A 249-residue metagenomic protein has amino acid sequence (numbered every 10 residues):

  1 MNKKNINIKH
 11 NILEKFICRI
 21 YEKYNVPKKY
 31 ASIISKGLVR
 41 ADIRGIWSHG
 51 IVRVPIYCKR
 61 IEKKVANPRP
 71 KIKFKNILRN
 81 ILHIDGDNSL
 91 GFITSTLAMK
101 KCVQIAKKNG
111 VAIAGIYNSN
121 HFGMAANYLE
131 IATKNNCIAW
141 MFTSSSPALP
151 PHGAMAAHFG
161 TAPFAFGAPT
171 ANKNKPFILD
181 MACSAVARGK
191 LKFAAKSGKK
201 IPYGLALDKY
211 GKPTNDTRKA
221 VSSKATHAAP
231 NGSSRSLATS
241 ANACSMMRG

Functional and structural regions predicted by a protein language model:
M1-Y24: Generic N-terminal amphipathic, Lys/Arg-enriched alpha-helix
E22-N25, I43-W47: N-terminal and secondary-structure boundary signal
K28-V39: Short, well-structured alpha-helical segments
G50-V103: Active-site cofactor/substrate anionic-group-binding motifs, chiefly glycine- and Lys/Arg-rich phosphate-binding loops
K75-I81, D85, L97-A112, G211 (+1 more regions): Residues forming anionic-ligand binding surfaces in small-molecule and nucleic-acid pockets of primarily soluble enzymes
L82-A171, I178: A generic, well-ordered mixed alpha/beta core segment in the N-terminal half of proteins
L149-S222: Phosphate/diphosphate-binding glycine-rich loops and adjacent basic-rich segments that engage nucleotide
A228-G249: Internal helical hairpin/lid segments
